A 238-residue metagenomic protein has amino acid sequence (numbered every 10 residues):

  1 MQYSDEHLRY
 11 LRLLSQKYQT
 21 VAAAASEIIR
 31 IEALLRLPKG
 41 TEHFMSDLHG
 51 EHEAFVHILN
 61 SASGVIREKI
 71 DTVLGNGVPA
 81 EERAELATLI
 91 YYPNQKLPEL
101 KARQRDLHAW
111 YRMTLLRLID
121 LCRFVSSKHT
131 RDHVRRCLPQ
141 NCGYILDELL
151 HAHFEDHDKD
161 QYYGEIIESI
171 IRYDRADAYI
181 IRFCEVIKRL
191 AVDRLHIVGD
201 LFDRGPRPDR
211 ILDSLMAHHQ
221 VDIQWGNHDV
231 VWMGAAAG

Functional and structural regions predicted by a protein language model:
M1-G238: Feature recognizes metal-dependent phosphohydrolase scaffolds
